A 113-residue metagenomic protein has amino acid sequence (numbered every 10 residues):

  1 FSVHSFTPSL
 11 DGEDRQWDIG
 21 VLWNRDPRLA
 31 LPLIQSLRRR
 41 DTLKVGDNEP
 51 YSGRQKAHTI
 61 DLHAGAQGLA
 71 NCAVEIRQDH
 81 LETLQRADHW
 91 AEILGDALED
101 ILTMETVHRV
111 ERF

Functional and structural regions predicted by a protein language model:
S2-L81: Catalytic cores of processing enzymes, dominated by hydrolases/peptidases, characterized by acidic/His-rich
E82-F113: His/Asp/Glu-rich mid-to-C-terminal helical/loop segments that flank catalytic regions of hydrolases
